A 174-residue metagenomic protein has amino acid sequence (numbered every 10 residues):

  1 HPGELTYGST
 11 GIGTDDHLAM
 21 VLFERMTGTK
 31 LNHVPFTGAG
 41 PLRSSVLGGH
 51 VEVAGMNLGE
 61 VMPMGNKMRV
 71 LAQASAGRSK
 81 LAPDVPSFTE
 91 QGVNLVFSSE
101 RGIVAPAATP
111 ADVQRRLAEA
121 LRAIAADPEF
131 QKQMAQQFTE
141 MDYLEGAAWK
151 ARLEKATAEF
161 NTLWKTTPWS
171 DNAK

Functional and structural regions predicted by a protein language model:
H1-T37, P41, F88, V93 (+1 more regions): Hinge/capping helix and adjacent helix->loop/strand transition within the periplasmic-binding protein
T14, G38-G40, S75-G77, M141 (+1 more regions): Residue-level detector of flexible, active-site-proximal loop/helix-junction positions within diverse enzyme catalytic
H17, L22-M26, G48, V53-P83: A ligand-binding cleft/hinge motif common to bilobed small-molecule-binding domains
M26-T29, A111-K174: An extracytoplasmic/periplasmic, membrane-proximal ligand-sensing/linker region
P35, G49-H50, K67, G92 (+2 more regions): Conserved functional loop/turn residues at catalytic and ligand-binding sites
P35-G38, N57, E145: Short loop/turn segments at beta->alpha junctions
L42-R43, V61: Short, hydrophobic alpha-helical packing/hinge segments within bilobed ligand-binding/sensory domains
